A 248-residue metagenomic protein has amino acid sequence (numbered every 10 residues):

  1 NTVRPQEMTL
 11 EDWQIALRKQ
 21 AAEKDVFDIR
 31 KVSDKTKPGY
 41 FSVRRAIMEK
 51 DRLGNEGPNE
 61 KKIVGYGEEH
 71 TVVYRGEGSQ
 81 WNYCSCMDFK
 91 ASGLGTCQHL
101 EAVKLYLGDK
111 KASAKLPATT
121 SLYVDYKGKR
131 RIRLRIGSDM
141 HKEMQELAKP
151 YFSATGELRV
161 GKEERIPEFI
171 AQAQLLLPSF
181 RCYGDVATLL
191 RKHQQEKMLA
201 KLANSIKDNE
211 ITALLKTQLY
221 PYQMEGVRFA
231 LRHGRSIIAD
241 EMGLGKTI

Functional and structural regions predicted by a protein language model:
T2-E69: Strand-helix-loop interaction patch of compact alpha/beta domains
T2-W13, K19, D28, S33-T36 (+1 more regions): Charged, low-complexity
S42-R44, N55-K62, G78-D88, I132-I136: Short, well-ordered strand-loop elements centered on a beta-strand within folded domains, enriched for acidic residues
G54-W81, K201-E210: Short, charged low-complexity linear segments at domain edges
Y66-T119: Short Cys/His-based metal-binding microdomains
E77-S79, R232, L244: Short strand-connecting beta-turns/loops that link adjacent beta-strands
K90, L219-Y220, L244-K246: ABC ATPase "signature" C-loop motif in nucleotide-binding domains
G234-I248: Walker A/P-loop
